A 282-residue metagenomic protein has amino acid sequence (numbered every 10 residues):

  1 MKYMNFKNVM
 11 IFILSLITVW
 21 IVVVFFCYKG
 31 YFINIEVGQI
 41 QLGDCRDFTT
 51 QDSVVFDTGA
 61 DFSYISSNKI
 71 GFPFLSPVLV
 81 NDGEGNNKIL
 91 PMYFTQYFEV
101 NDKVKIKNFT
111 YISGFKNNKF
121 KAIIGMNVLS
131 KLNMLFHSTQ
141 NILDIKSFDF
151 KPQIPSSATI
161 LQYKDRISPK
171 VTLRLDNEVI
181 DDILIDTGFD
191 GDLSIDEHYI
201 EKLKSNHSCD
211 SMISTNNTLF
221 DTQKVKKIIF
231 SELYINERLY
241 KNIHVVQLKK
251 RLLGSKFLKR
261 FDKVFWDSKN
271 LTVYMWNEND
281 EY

Functional and structural regions predicted by a protein language model:
K2-Y282: Pepsin/retropepsin-fold aspartyl endopeptidases
